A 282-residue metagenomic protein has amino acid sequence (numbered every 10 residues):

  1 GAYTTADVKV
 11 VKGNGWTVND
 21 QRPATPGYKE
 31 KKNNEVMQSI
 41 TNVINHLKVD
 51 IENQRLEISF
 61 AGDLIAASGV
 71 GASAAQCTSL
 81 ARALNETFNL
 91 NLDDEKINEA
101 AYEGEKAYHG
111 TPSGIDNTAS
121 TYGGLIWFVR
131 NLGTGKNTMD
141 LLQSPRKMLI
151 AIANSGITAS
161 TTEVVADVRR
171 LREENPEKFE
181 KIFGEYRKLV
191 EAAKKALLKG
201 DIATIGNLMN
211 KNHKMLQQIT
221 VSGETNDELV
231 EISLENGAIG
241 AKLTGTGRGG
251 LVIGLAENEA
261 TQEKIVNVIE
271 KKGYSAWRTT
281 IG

Functional and structural regions predicted by a protein language model:
Y3-E52, A61, L84-L90, E99-G110 (+2 more regions): C-terminal nucleotide
R55-E57: Residues at or immediately flanking beta-strands
A66-S68: Helix-loop-helix module between adjacent transmembrane segments
S73, G245: Short, conserved phosphate/pyrophosphate- and ester-handling motifs at nucleotide-, phospho-/glycolipid
S79-R82: Alpha-helical metal-binding/catalytic segments enriched in His/Glu/Asp
D94-E95: A sequence/structural signal of beta-propeller blade repeats
G247-G249: Glycine-rich nucleotide-binding loop
